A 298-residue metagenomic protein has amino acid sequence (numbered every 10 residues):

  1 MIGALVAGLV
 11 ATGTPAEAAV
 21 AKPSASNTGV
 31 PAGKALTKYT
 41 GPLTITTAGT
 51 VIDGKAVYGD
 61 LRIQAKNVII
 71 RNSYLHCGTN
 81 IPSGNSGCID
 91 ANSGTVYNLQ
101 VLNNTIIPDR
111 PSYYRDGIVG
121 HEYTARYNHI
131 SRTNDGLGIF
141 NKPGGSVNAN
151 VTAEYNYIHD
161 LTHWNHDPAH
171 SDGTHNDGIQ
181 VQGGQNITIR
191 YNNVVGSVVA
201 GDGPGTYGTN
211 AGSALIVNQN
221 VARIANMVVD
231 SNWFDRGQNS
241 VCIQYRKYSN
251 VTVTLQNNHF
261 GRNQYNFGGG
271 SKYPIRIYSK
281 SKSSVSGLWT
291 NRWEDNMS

Functional and structural regions predicted by a protein language model:
M1-A18: Secretory targeting and sorting signals
G13-A16, G138-P143, V151: Charge-rich, low-complexity terminal tails
A19-H76: N-terminal segments that cap or nucleate solenoid repeat domains
A19-T37, Y248-S298: Acidic, glycine- and Ser/Thr-rich low-complexity intrinsically disordered tracts in extracellular/secreted proteins
T37-T40, V57-G59, C77-S93, P108-G117 (+5 more regions): Extracellular beta-strand/beta-solenoid scaffold signature
K38, I45, I63, L99 (+6 more regions): Short, solvent-exposed coil/turn segments
I45, L61-I63, I89, V101 (+2 more regions): Hydrophobic aliphatic residue packing
G49-A56, N67-C77, T95-D109, G120-N134 (+5 more regions): Right-handed parallel beta-helix
